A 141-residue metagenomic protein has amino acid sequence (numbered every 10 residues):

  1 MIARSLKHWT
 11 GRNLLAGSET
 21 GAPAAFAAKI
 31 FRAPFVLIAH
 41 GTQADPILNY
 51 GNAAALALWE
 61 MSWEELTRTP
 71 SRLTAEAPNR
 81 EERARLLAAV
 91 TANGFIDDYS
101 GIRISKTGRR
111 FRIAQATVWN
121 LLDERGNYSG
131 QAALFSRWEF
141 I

Functional and structural regions predicted by a protein language model:
M1-A27: Terminal domain-start segments
A25, F31-I141: Sensory/regulatory domains in signal-transduction proteins
